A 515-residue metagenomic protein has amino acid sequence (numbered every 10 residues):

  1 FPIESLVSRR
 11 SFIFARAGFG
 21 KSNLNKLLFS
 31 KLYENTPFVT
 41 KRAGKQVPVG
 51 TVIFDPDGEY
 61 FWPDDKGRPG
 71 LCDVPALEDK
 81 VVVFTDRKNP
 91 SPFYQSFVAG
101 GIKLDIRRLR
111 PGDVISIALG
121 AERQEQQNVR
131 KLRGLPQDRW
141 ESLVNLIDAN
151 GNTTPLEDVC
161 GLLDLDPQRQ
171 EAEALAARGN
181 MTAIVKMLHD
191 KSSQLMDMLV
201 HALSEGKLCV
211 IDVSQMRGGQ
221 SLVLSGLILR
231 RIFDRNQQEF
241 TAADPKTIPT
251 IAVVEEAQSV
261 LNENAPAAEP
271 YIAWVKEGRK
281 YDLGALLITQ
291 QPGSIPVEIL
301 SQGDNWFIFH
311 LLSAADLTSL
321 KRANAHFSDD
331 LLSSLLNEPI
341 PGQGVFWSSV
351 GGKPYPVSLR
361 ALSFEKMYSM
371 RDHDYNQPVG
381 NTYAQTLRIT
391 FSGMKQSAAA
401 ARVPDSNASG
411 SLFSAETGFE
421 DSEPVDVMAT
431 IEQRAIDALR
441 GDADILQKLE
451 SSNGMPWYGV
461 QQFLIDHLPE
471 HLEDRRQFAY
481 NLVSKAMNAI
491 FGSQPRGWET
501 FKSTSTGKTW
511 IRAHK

Functional and structural regions predicted by a protein language model:
F1-T85, F346: Glycine-rich phosphate-binding loop of nucleotide-binding enzymes
L24-L28, P63, G67, D113-V114 (+5 more regions): Alpha-helical scaffold elements adjacent to nucleotide-binding pockets in ATP/GTP-utilizing enzyme cores
S30-E34, F38, H201, R230-A242 (+5 more regions): Conserved helix-loop functional segments at active or binding sites
A43-Q46, G58-R68, K88-K276, V345-S348: P-loop NTPase motor domains
F54, V254, I288-T289: Hydrophobic residues in beta-strands of the RecA-like P-loop NTPase core, especially within AAA+ ATPase
D65-P75, A267-P270, Q302-W306, A323-N324 (+1 more regions): Short secondary-structure boundary/capping segments
V275-P356: Conserved ATP-driven motor cores of ASCE-family P-loop NTPases powering translocation/secretion/packaging/pilus
P341-K515: Conserved P-loop NTPase motor module
